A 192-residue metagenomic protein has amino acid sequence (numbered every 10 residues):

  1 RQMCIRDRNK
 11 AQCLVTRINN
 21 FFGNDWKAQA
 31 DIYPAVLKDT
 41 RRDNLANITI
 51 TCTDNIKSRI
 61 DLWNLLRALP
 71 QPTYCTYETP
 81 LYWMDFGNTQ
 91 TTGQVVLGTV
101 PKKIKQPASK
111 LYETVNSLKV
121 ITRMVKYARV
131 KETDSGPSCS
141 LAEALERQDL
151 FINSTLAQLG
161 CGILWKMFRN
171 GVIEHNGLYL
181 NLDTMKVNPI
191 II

Functional and structural regions predicted by a protein language model:
R1-I5: Short, small-residue-biased leader/transition segments that mark boundaries at the very start of proteins
R6, K10, I152: Conserved acidic
N9-A46, T53-K57: A structured beta-alpha segment of the ubiquitous adenosine-cofactor-binding alpha/beta core
L45-I48, C52-I192: Glycine-rich phosphate/adenylate-binding loop
